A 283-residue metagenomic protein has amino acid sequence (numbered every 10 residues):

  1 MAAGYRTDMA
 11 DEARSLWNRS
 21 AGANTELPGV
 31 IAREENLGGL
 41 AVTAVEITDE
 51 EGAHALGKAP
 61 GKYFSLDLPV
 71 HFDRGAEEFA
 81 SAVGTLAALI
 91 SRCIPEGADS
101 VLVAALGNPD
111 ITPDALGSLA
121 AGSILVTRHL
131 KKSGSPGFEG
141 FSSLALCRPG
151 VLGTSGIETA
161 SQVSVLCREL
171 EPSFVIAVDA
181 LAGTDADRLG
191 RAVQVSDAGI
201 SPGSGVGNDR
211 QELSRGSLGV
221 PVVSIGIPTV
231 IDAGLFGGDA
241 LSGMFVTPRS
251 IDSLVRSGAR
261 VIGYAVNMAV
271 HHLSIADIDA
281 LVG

Functional and structural regions predicted by a protein language model:
M1-P60: N-terminal amphipathic/basic leader segments beginning at the initiator methionine
G52-E96: An N-terminal, well-structured beta->alpha segment
G61, E77, S81, T85 (+5 more regions): Conserved active-site and cofactor/substrate-binding residues in soluble primary-metabolism enzymes
D67-P69, S100-I111, L146-G150: Short glycine-rich or small-residue beta-strand-to-loop segments that form or flank ligand, phosphate, metal/Fe-S
L106-D114, G153, A180-T184: Gly/Ser/Thr-rich loops at beta-strand to alpha-helix junctions that form or flank small-molecule/cofactor-binding
N108-S142, L146: Glycine-rich phosphate/diphosphate-binding loop of Rossmann-like nucleotide-binding domains
G137-C167: A structural-propensity feature for long, helix-poor, extended segments
C147-R148, S161, A177-G283: A structural signal for small-residue-enriched, beta-sheet-centric alpha/beta enzyme cores and oligomeric scaffold folds
